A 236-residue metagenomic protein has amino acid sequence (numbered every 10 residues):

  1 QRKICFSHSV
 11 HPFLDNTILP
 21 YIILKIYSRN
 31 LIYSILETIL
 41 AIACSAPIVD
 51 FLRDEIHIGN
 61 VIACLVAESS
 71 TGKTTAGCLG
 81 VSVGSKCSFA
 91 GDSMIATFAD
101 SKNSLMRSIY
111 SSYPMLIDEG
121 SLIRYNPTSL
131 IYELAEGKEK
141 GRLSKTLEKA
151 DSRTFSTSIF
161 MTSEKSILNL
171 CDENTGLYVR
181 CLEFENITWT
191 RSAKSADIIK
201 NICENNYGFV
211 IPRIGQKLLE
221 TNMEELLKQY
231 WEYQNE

Functional and structural regions predicted by a protein language model:
R2-F89: P-loop NTPase catalytic core of nucleic-acid-dependent motor ATPases
A46-P47, F51, S70-T75, K102 (+3 more regions): Flexible loop/turn segments at secondary-structure boundaries
L52-E55, G120, K138-R153, I167-E173: Conserved Walker
V66, T74-P127: AAA+/P-loop NTPase substrate/partner-engagement loops
S111-P114, T154-I159: Loop/turn-to-beta-strand initiation segments
L116-L134, F155, I167-L177: Conserved AAA+/SF3 P-loop NTPase catalytic/coupling segment centered on the Walker-B
L143, S156-E164, E183-F184: Structural recognition of the conserved hydrophobic beta-strand(s) that form the central parallel beta-sheet of P-loop
R153, C171-E236: Phosphate-sensing "switch" segment of ASCE/P-loop ATPases
